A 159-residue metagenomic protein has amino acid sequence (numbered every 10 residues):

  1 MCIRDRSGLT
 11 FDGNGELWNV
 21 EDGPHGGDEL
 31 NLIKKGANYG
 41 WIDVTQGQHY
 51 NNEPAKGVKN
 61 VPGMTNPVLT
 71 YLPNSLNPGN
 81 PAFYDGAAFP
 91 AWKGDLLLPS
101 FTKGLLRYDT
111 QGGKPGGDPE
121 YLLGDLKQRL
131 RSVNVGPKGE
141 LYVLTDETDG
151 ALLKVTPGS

Functional and structural regions predicted by a protein language model:
R4-E120, Q128, K138, G150-A151 (+1 more regions): Beta-propeller domain segments
G124: Flexible gly/pro/ser-rich segments immediately N-terminal to CXXCH heme-c attachment motifs in exported/periplasmic
L130-S132: Repeated scaffold domains used in trafficking and secretory/extracellular systems, primarily beta-propellers
L141-D146: Short, exposed beta-strand-loop hairpins at the edges of beta-sheets in extracellular/periplasmic proteins
